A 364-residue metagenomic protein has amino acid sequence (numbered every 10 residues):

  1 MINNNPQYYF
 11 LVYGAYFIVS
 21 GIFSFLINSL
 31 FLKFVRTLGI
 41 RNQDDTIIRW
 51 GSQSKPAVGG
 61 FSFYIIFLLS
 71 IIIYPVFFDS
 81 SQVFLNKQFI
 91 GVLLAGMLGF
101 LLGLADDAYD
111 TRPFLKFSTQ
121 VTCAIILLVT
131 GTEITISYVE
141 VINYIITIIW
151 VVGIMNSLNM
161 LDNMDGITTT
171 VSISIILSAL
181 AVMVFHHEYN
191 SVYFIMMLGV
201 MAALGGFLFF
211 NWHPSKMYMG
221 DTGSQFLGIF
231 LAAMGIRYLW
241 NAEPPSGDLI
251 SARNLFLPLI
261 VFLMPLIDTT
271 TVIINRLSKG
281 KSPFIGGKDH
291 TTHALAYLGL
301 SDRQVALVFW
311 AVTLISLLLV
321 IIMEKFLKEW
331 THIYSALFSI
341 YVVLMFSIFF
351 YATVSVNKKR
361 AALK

Functional and structural regions predicted by a protein language model:
I2-T37, Y64-D79, V83-L93, M97 (+1 more regions): Alpha-helical transmembrane segments
Q43-V58: Juxtamembrane helix-capping/reentrant segments at transmembrane boundaries
S54, W150-G153, K288-T292: Alpha-helical membrane-protein architecture signal
S70-F84, L101-T111, L128-V141, N241-A242: Transmembrane alpha-helix boundary signature
I90-Q120: Hydrophobic alpha-helical hairpins/lids featuring a short glycine-rich hinge
M97-L98, L102, T119-G131, I146-N156 (+2 more regions): Membrane-embedded alpha-helical core segments of multi-pass
L102-D106, I154-N163, L208-M217: Transmembrane alpha-helix interface/packing and boundary motifs in multi-pass membrane proteins, characterized by
Y109, G153-I175, S224-Q225: Short acidic, Gly/Ser-rich segments with clustered Asp/Glu that frequently serve as metal-coordination loops in enzyme
